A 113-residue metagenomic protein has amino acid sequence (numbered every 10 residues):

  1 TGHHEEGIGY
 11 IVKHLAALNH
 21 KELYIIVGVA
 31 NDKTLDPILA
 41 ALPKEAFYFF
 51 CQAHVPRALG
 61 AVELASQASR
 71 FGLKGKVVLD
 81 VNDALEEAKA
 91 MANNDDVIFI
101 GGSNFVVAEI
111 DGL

Functional and structural regions predicted by a protein language model:
T1-F47: Nucleotide phosphate-binding/pyrophosphate-handling subdomain across enzymes that bind or process nucleotide phosphates
L23-I25, D96-I100: Generic beta-sheet signal
I38-V97: C-terminal helical cap/extension that packs against the catalytic core of soluble nucleotide-cofactor enzymes
S103: Active-site-proximal loop/hinge segments that shape catalytic or ion-binding/gating pockets
V106-A108: Short, active-site-adjacent cap segments at secondary-structure transitions
D111-L113: ER/Golgi luminal nucleotide-sugar-dependent glycosyltransferases, focusing on the catalytic module
